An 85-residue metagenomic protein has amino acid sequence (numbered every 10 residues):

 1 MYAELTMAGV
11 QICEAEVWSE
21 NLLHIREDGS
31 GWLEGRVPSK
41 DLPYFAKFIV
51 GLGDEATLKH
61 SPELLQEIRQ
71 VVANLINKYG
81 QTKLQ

Functional and structural regions predicted by a protein language model:
M1-Q85: Polybasic (Lys/Arg-rich)
